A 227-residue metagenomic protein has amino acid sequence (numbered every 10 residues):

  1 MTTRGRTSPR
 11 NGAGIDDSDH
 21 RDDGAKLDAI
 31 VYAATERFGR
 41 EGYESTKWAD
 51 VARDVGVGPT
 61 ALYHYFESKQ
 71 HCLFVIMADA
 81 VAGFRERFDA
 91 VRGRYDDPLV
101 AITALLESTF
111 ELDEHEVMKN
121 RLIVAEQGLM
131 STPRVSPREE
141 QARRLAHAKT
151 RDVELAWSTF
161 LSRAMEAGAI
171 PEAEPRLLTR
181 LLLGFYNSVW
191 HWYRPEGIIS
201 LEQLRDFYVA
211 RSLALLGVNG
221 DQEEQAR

Functional and structural regions predicted by a protein language model:
M1-A25, Y32, E36, G220-R227: N-terminal intrinsically disordered/low-complexity leader segments
T2, K26-A29, R37-H71, V75: Helix-turn-helix
R4, E107-S108, A156-S162, P171-H191 (+1 more regions): Hydrophobic alpha-helical segments that form the core of small-molecule binding pockets and/or dimer interfaces
W48, A78-F84: Short, basic, alpha-helical segments at the C-terminal edge of helix-turn-helix-like DNA-binding modules
V75, D89-K119, L178-L182, D221 (+1 more regions): Hydrophobic alpha-helical connector segments
R85, D89, P133-A167, R176-R180 (+1 more regions): Amphipathic alpha-helical packing segments from all-alpha helical-bundle domains
E114-Q141: Amphipathic alpha-helical segments used for helix-helix packing
